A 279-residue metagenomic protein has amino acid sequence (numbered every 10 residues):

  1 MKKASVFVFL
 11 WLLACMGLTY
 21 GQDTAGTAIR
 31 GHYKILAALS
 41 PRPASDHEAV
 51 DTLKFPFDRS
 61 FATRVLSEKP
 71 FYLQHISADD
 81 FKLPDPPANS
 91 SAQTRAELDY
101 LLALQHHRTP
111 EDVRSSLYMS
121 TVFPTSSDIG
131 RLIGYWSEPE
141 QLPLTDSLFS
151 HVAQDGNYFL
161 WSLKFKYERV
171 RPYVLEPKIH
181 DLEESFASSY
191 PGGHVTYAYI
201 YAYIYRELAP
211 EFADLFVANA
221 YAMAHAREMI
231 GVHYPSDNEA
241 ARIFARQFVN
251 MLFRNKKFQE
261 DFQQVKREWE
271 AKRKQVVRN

Functional and structural regions predicted by a protein language model:
M1-F7: Bacterial N-terminal signal peptides that target proteins for export
V8-M16: Bacterial N-terminal signal peptides
T19-G21: Boundary at the C-terminal end of the N-terminal hydrophobic targeting segment
D23-H233, M251-R254, D261, W269-R278: Hydrophobic alpha-helical bundle signature of multipass membrane enzymes
R246-F248: Catalytic phosphate/nucleotide-handling subdomain of diverse soluble enzymes
V265: Extracytoplasmic/periplasmic copper-protein system
